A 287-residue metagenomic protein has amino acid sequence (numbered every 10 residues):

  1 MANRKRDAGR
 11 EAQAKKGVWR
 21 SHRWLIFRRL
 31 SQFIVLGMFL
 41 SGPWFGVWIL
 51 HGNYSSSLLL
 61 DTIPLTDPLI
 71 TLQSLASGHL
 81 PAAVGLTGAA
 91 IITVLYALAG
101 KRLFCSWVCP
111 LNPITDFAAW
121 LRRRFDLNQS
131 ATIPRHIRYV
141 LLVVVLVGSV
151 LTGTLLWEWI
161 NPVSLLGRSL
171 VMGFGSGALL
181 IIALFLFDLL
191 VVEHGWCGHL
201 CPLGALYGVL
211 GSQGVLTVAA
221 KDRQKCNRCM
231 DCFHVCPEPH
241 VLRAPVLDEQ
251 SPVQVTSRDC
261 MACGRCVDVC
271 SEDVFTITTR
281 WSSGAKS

Functional and structural regions predicted by a protein language model:
M1-V253, R258-M261, R265-S287: Non-ligating segments of multi-cofactor redox enzymes
